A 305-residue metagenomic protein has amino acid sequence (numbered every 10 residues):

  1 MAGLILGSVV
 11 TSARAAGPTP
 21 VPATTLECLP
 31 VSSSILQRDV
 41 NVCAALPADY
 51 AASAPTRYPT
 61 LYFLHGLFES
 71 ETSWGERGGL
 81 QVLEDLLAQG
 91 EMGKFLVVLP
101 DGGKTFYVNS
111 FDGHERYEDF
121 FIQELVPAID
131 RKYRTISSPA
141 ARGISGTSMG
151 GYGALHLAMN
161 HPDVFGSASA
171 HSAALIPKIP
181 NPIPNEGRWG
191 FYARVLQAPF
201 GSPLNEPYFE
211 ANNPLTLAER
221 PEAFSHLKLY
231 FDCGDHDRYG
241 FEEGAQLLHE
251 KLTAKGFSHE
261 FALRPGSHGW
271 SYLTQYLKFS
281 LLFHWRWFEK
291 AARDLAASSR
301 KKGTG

Functional and structural regions predicted by a protein language model:
M1-S8: Bacterial N-terminal signal peptides
V9-R14: Membrane-interface motif at the C-terminal end of an N-terminal transmembrane signal
A15-G305: Non-catalytic cap/lid and distal C-terminal segments of serine-dependent acyl enzymes
